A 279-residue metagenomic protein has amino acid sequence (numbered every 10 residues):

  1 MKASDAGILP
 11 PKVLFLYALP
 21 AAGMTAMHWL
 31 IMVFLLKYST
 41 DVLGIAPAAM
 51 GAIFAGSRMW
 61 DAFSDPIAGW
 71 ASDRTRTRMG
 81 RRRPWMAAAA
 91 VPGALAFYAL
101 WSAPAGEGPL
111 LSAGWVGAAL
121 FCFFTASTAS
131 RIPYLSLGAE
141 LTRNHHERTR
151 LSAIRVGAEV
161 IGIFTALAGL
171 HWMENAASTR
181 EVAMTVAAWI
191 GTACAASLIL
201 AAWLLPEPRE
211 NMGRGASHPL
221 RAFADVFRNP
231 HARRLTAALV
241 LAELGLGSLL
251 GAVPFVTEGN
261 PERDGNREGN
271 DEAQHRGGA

Functional and structural regions predicted by a protein language model:
K2-G269, R276-A279: Membrane-embedded alpha-helical bundles of multi-pass transporters/translocases, especially carrier/permease families
